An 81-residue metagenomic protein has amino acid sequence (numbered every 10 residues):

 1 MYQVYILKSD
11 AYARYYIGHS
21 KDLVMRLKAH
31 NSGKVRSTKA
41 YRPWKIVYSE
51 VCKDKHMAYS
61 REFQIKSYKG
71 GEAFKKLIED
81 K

Functional and structural regions predicted by a protein language model:
M1-S37, R42, I46-C52, H56-K66 (+2 more regions): GIY-YIG nuclease catalytic motif and its immediate N-terminal context
